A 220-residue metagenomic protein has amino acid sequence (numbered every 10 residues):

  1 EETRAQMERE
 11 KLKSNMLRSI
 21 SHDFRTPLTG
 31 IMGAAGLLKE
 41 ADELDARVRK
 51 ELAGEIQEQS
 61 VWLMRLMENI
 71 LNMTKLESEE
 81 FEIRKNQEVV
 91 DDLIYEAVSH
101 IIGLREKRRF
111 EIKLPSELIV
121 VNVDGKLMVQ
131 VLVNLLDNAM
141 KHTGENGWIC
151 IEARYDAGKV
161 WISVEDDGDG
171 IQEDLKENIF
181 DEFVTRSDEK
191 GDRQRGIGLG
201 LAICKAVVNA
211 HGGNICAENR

Functional and structural regions predicted by a protein language model:
E58-M64: Short alpha-helical segment of the dimerization/phosphotransfer core of two-component systems
S78-I83, V120-V123: Conserved micro-motifs of the catalytic ATP-binding
R84-V89, R109-I119: Conserved catalytic submotifs in the C-terminal HATPase_c
A139-M140: Short helix-loop "hinge" at the ATP-lid/N-box region of the Bergerat-fold HATPase_c
I171-F183: Short conserved segment of the HATPase_c
G200, C204: Short alpha-helical Gxxx[C/S/T] motif in the catalytic ATP-binding
